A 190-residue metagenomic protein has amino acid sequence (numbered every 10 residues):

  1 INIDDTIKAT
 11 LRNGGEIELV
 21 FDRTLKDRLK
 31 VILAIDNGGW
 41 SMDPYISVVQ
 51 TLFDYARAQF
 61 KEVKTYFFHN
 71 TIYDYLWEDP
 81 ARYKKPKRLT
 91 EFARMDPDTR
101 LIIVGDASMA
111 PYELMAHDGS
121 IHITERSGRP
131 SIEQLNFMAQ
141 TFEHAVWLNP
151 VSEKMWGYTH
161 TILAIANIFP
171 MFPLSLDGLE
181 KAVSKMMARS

Functional and structural regions predicted by a protein language model:
I1-K30, Q50, A58, E62-T65 (+1 more regions): Negatively charged sequence features
K30-D36: Short hydrophobic beta-strand that contains or immediately precedes a catalytic carboxylate
I35, F67-H69, G105, L148-V151: Short beta-strand/turn micro-motifs composed of small residues that flank or help shape donor/cofactor-binding pockets
N37-I46, S108: Short acidic, Gly/Ser-rich segments with clustered Asp/Glu that frequently serve as metal-coordination loops in enzyme
P44-V63, N70-A81, S152: Redox- and metal-dependent alpha/beta enzyme cores, enriched for Fe-S-associated oxidoreductases and cofactor-handling
Y45-L52, P80-L89, H117-L135: Well-ordered, non-membrane alpha-helical segments in soluble/globular domains
K64-L114, S131-I132: Von Willebrand factor
P97, A107, P111-S190: Von Willebrand factor type A / integrin I
